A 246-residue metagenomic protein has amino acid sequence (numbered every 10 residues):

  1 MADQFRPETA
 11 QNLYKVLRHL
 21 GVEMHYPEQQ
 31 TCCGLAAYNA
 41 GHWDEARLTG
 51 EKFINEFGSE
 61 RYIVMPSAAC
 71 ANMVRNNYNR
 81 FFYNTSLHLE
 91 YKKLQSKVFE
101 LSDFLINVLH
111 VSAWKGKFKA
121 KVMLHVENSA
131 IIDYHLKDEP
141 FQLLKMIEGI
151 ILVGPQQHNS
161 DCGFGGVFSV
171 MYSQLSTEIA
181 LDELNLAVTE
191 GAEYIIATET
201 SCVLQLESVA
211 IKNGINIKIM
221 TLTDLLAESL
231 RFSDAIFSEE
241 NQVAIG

Functional and structural regions predicted by a protein language model:
M1-G246: Iron-sulfur cluster-binding electron-transfer modules in prokaryotic oxidoreductases
